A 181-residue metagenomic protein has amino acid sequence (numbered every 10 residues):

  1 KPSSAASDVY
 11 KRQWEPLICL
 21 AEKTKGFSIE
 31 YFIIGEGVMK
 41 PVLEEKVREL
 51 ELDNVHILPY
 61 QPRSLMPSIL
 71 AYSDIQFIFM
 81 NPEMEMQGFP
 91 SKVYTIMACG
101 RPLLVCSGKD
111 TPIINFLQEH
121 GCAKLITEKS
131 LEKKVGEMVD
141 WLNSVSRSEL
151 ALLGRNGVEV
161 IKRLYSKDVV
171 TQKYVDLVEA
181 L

Functional and structural regions predicted by a protein language model:
K1-A6, Y10: Single conserved hydrophobic/aromatic residue that forms the stacking wall/gate of nucleotide- or nucleobase-binding
K11-K23, P41: A conserved mid-protein helix/loop that constitutes part of the nucleotide-sugar donor-binding site
R12-E15, P62-S68, Q76-M97, L104-N115: Nucleotide-sugar-dependent
S28-G35, K40-P67: Nucleotide-activated donor-binding/catalytic signature segment of Leloir-type glycosyltransferases, i.e., the conserved
S73: An anion/phosphate-binding loop that grips the pyrophosphate of nucleotide cofactors and donors
G108-W141: Change "using UDP/GDP/dTDP sugars" to "using nucleotide sugars
E137-D140, S144, R163, K167-L181: C-terminal alpha-helical cap of glycosyltransferases
S148-R163, K173: A short, well-ordered alpha-helix in the C-terminal region of glycosyltransferases
